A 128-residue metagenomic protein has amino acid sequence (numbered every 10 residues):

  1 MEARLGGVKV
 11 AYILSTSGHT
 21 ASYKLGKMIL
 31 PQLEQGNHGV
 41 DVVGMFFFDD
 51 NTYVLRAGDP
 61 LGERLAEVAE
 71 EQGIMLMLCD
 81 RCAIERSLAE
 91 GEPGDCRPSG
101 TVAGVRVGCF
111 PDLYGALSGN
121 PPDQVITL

Functional and structural regions predicted by a protein language model:
M1-K9, G36-V40, S118-N120: Glycine-rich phosphate/diphosphate-binding loops that line cofactor/substrate pockets in enzymes
G7-G26, N51-G58: Short, glycine-rich nucleotide/cofactor-binding loops
T20-V40, M45: Histidine-anchored nucleotide/phosphate-binding helix
F47-T52, D80-I84: Short beta-alpha junction loops
R56-E63, E90-E92: Glycine-rich loop at the start of a catalytic domain that most often binds anionic cofactors/ligands
L61-S87: A glycine-rich helix N-cap at a beta->alpha junction
I84-L128: N-terminal glycine-rich phosphate/adenylate-binding segment common to multiple enzyme folds
